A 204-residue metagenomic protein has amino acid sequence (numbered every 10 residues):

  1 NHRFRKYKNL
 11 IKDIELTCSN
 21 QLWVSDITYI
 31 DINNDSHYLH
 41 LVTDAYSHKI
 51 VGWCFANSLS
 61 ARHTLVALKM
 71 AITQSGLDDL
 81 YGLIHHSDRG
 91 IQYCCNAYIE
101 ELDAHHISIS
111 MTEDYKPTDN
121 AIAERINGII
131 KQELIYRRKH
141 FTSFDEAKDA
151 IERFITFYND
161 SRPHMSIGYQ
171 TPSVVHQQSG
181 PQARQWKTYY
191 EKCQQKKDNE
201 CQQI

Functional and structural regions predicted by a protein language model:
N1, S87-R89, C95-Y98, M111-Q132 (+2 more regions): RNase H-like two-metal-ion nuclease catalytic core shared by retroviral integrases and related mobile-element nucleases
N1-S19, K116, H176-G180: Basic, flexible linker segments flanking DNA-binding modules in nucleic acid-interacting mobile-element proteins
I11, D26, V42, H48 (+9 more regions): Mobile genetic element proteins and their domesticated derivatives, centered on retroelements and DNA transposons
D13-V51, N57-L59: An active-site-proximal beta-strand-loop segment
T28, Y46, C54, G90 (+2 more regions): Anionic group-transfer/hydrolysis microenvironments
D35, C54-D78: Active-site beta-loop-alpha junctions of metal-dependent nucleic acid enzymes, especially the RNase H-like/DDE
K49-W53, I109-T112, Y136-R137: Short small-residue beta-strand/loop micro-motif enriched in glycine and branched aliphatics
D103-I107, I129-I204: C-terminal domain-tail junction helix/linker
